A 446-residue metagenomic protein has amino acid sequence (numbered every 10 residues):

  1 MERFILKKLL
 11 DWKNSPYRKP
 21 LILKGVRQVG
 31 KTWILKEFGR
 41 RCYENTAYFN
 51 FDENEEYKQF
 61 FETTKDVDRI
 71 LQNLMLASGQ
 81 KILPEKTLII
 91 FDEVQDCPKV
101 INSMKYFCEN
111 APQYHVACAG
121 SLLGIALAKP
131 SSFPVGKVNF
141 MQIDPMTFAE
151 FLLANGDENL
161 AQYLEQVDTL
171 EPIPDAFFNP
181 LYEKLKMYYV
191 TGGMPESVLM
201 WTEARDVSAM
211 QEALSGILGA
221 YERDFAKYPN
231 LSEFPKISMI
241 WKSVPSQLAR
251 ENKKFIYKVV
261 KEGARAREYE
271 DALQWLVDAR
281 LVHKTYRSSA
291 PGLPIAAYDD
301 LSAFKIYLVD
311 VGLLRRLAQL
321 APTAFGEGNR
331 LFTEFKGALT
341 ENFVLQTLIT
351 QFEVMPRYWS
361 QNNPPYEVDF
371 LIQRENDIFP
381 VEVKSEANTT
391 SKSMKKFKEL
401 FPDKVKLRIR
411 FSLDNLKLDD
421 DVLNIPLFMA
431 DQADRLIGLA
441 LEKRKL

Functional and structural regions predicted by a protein language model:
E2-P16: Pre-Walker A adenine-sensing motif
K13-L21, Q28, E37-R41, D271 (+1 more regions): A cross-kingdom feature that marks ATP-driven nucleic-acid transaction machinery
K31: Conserved lysine of the Walker
E53-E85: Short glycine-rich substrate-engagement loop in P-loop NTPases that contacts/grips substrate
I82-K99: Conserved P-loop NTPase "ATPase switch" module shared by AAA+ and STAND
I90, H115-S121, Q142: Structural recognition of the conserved hydrophobic beta-strand(s) that form the central parallel beta-sheet of P-loop
G124-F140, L152-D157: Short regulatory helix/loop adjacent to the ATP-binding pocket of P-loop NTPases
L153-Q346, P356-N363: Interdomain hinge/linker elements that couple catalytic modules in large macromolecular machines
